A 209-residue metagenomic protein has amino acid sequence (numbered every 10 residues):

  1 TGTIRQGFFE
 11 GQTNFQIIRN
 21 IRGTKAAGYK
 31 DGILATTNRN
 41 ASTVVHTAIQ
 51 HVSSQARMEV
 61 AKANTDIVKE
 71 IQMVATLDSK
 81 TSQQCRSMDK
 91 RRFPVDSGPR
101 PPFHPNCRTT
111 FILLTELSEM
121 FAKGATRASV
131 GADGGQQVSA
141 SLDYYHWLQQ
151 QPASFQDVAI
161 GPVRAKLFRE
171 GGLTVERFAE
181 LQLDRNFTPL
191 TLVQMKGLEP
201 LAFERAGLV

Functional and structural regions predicted by a protein language model:
T1-F103, L114-V209: Domain-core detector
